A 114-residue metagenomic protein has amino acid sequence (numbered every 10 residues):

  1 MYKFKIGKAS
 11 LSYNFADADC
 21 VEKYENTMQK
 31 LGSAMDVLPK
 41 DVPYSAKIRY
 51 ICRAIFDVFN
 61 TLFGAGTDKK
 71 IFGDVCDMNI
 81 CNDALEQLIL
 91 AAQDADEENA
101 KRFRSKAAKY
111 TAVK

Functional and structural regions predicted by a protein language model:
M1-S45: Short N-terminal mixed-charge amphipathic segments
F15, D19-E22, N26-Q29, A46 (+5 more regions): Alpha-helix boundary/N-cap detector
A34, D41, A46-I51, I55 (+1 more regions): Contiguous, amphipathic alpha-helical segments that mediate oligomerization or scaffolding in large protein assemblies
V37-D41, D68-G73: General structural signal for alpha-helix termini and helix-helix connectors
G64-A65: Glycine-centered helix-coil hinge/cap
K69-K114: C-terminal charged interaction modules
